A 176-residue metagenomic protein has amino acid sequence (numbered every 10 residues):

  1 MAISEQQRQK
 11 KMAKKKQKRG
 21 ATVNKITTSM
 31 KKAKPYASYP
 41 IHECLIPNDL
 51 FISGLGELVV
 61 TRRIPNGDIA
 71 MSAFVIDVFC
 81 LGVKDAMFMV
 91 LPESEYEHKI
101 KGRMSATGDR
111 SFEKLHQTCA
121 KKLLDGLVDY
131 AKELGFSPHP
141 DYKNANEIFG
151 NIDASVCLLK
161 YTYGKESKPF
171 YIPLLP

Functional and structural regions predicted by a protein language model:
A2-P176: Non-catalytic terminal/accessory regions
